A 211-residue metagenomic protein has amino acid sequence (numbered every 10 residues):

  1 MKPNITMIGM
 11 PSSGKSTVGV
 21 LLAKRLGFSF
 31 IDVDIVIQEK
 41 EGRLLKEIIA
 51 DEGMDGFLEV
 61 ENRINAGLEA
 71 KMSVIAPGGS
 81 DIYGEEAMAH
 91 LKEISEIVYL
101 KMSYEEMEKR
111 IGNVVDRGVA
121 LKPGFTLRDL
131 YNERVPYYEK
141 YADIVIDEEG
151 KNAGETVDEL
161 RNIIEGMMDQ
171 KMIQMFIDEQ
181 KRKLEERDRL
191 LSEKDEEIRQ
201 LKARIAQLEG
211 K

Functional and structural regions predicted by a protein language model:
K2, L21, R25, V135-E186 (+2 more regions): NTP-dependent small-molecule kinase module
M7: Hydrophobic anchor at the beta1->P-loop junction of P-loop NTPases
M10: P-loop (Walker A) phosphate-binding loop of NTP-binding proteins
S16: Walker A/P-loop
V33-A89: ATP-dependent small-molecule kinase phosphotransfer cores that center on conserved nucleotide phosphate-binding segments
S73, I97-V98, I144-I146: Short, well-ordered beta-strand core segments
G78-I82, S103-E105, K151: Short glycine-rich anion-binding loops that position phosphate/pyrophosphate groups of nucleotides and phosphorylated
I94-P136: A glycine- and Lys/Arg-enriched "phosphate-lid" helix/loop adjacent to the NTP-binding pocket of small-molecule kinases
